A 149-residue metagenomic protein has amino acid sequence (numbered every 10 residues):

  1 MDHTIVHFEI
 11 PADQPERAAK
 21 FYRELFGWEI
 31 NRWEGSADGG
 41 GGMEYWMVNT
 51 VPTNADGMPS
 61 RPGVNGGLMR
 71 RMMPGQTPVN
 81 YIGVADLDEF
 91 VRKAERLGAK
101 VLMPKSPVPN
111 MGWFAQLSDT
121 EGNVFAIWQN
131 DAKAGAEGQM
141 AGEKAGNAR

Functional and structural regions predicted by a protein language model:
M1-K20, L25, T77-I82, Q129-R149: N-terminal beta-strand motif that seeds the catalytic metal site of vicinal oxygen chelate
D2, E9-P62: Core segments of cupin and vicinal oxygen chelate
I5-D13, V64-E95, W113-S118: Vicinal oxygen chelate
A18-Y22, A94, G122: Conserved active-site tyrosine of GNAT-family acetyltransferases
E24, W28-E29, R92-L97, L102-P104 (+2 more regions): Charge-dense, helix-prone N-terminal extensions
W33-D38, P107, A134-G135: Short glycine/proline-centered loop/turn elements that form peptide/ligand docking sites
D38-E44, P74-Q76, V108-W113: Short acidic/glycine-enriched loop/turn segments that link adjacent beta-strands
